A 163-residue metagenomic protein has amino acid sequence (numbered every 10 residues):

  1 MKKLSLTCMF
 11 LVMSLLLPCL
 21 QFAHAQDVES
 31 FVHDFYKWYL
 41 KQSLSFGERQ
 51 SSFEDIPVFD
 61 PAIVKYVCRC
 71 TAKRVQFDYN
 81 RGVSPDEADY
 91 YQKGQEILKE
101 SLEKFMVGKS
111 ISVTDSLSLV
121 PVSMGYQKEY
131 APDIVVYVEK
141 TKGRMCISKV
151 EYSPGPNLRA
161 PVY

Functional and structural regions predicted by a protein language model:
M1-M9: Bacterial N-terminal signal peptides that target proteins for export
M9-C19: Bacterial N-terminal signal peptides
C19, A23-A25: Boundary at the C-terminal end of the N-terminal hydrophobic targeting segment
A25-V32, I56, D60, Q127 (+1 more regions): Solvent-exposed, acidic/flexible segments
D27-L44: Short, aromatic-enriched amphipathic alpha-helices that serve as compact interaction elements
F31, S45-G82: Short, well-ordered alpha-helical segments enriched in acidic and aromatic residues
V64-Q127: Surface-exposed, charged secondary-structure patches
P121, E129-V162: Short beta-strand edge/turn micro-motifs at domain boundaries
